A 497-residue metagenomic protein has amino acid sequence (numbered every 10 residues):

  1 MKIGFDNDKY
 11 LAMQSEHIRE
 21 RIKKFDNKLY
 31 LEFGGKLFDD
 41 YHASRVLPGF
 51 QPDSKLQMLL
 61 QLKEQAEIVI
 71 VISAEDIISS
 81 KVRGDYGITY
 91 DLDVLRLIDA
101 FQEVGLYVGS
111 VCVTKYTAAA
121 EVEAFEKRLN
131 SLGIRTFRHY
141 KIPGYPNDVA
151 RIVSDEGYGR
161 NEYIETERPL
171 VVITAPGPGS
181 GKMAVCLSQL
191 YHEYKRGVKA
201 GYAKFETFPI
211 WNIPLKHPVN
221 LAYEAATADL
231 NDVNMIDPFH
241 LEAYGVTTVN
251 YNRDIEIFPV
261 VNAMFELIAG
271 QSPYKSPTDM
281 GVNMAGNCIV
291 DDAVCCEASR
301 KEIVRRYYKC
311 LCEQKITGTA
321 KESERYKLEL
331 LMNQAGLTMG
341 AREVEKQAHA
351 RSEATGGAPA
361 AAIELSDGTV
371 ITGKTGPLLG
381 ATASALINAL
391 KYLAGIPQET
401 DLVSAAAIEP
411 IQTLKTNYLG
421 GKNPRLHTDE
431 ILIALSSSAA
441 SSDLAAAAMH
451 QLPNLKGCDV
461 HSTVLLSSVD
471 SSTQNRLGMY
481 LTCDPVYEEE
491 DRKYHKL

Functional and structural regions predicted by a protein language model:
M1-I173, Q189-R351, T355-A358, L365-D367 (+2 more regions): Flexible phosphate-sensing "switch/lid" loops adjacent to ATP/NTP-binding sites across phosphate-transfer
G177-P178: The conserved Walker
V185: Hydrophobic positions on the alpha1 helix immediately C-terminal to the Walker A/P-loop
K374-T375: Short clusters of small/polar residues that mark proteolytic maturation junctions
L378-A394: A short, polar/charged loop-to-alpha-helix boundary motif
Y392-P424: Short HxH-centered metal-ligating active-site micro-motif
